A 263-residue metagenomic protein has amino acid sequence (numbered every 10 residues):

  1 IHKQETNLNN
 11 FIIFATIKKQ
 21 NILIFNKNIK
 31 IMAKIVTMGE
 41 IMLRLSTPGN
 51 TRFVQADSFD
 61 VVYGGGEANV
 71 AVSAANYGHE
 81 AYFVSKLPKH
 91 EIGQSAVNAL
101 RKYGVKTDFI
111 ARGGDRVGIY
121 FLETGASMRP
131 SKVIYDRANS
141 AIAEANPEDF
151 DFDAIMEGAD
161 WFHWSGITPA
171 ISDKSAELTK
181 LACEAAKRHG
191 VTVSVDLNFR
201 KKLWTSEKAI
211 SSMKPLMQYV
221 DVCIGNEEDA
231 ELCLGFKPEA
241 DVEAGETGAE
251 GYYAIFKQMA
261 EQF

Functional and structural regions predicted by a protein language model:
N9-T16, Q20-K30: Short, positively charged and aromatic/hydrophobic N-terminal segments
F25, M32-D108, A126-S127, A145-E148: Glycine-rich phosphate/adenosyl-contacting loop at the front of the ribokinase-like
E123-A176: Conserved phosphate-binding/catalytic loop of the ribokinase/pfkB sugar-kinase fold
A138, I167, N198-K202, E228: Active-site beta-loop-alpha junctions enriched in small/polar residues
E177-H189, S212-Y219: Catalytic-core regions built around general acid/base machinery
R188-T192, F263: A short helix->loop->beta-strand "cap" motif at the edges of active sites that frequently abuts
V193-V195, C223: Hydrophobic faces of well-ordered beta-strands that scaffold small-molecule active sites in alpha/beta enzyme cores
L203-F263: Conserved phosphate/ATP/ADP-binding segment of small-molecule kinases
